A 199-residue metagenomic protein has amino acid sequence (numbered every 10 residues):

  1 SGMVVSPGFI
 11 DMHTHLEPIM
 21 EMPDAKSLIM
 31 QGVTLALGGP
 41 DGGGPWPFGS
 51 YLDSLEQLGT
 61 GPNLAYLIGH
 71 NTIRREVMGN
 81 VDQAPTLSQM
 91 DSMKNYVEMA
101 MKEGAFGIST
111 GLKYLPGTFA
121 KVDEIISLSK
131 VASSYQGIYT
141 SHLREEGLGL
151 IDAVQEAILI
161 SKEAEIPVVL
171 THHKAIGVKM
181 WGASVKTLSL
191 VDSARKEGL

Functional and structural regions predicted by a protein language model:
M3-V4, T14, M22-T110, S129: Divalent-metal coordination cores built from histidine and acidic residues
S6-P7, I138: Short, proline-centered helix/strand-breaking motifs
P7-E17: Metallo-beta-lactamase
G8, T60-P62, I166: A generic secondary-structure signal marking the coil-to-beta-strand transition
M20, D24, G43-P47, E124 (+2 more regions): Short acidic-hydrophobic sequence patches enriched in Asp/Glu that either
P85-T110, P116-L199: Histidine/acidic residue-rich metal-binding segments in metalloenzymes
